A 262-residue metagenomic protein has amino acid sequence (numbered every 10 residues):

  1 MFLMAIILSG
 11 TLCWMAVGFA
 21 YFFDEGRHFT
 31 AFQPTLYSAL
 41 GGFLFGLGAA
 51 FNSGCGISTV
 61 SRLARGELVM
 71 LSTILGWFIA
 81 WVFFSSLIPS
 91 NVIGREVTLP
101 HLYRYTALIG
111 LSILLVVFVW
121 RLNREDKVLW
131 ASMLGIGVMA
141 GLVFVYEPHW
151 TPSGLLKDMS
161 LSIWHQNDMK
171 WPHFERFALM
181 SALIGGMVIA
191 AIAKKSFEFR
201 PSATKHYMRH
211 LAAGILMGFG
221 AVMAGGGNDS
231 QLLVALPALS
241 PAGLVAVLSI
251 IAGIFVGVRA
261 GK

Functional and structural regions predicted by a protein language model:
M1-K262: Membrane-interfacial helix-loop segments of redox and metal-homeostasis proteins, especially TM-loop-TM junctions
